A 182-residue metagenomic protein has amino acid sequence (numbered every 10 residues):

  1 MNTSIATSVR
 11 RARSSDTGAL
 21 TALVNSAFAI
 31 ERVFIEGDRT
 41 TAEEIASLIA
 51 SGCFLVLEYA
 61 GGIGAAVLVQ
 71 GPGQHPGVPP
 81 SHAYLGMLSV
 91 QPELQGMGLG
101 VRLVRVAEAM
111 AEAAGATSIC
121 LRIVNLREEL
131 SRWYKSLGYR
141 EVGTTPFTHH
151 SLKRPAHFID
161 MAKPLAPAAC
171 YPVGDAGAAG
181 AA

Functional and structural regions predicted by a protein language model:
N2-T3, T7, R11-E93, V101-V106 (+4 more regions): Acetyl-CoA-dependent GNAT
E31, M97, A114-T117: Short coil/turn segments at alpha/beta junctions that flank glycine-rich nucleotide-binding fingerprints
R39, V78-P79, M97, E128 (+1 more regions): Non-catalytic, surface-exposed connector residues within folded enzymatic/regulatory domains
F54-L55, T117-C120, V124-E128, K135-R140 (+1 more regions): C-terminal "cap" of GNAT-fold acetyltransferases
Q91-E93, M97, N125-L126: Active-site acidic-Proline motif in GNAT/NAT acetyltransferases
Q95, E112, K135: Short polybasic/polar patches that bind polyanions
L103, R127-L130: Conserved short alpha-helix immediately C-terminal to the canonical SAM/SAH-binding motif I of Rossmann-like
